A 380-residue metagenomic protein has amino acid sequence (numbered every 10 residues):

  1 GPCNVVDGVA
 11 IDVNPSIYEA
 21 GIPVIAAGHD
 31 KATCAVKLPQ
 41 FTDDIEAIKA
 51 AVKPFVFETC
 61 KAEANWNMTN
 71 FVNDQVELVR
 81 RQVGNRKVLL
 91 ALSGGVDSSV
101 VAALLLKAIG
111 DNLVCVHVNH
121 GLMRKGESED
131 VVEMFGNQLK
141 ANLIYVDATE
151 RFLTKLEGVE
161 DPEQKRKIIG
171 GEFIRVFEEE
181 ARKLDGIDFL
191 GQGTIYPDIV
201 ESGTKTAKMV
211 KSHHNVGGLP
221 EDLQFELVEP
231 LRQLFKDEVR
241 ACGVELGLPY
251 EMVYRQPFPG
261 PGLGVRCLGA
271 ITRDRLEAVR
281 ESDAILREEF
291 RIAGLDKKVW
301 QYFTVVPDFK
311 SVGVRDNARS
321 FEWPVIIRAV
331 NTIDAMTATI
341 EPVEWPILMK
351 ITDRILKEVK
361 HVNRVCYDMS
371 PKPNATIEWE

Functional and structural regions predicted by a protein language model:
G1-D188, P197, G203-E380: RNA-binding accessory domains that recognize and position tRNA/RNA substrates
Q192-T194: Extended catalytic-interface subdomain
